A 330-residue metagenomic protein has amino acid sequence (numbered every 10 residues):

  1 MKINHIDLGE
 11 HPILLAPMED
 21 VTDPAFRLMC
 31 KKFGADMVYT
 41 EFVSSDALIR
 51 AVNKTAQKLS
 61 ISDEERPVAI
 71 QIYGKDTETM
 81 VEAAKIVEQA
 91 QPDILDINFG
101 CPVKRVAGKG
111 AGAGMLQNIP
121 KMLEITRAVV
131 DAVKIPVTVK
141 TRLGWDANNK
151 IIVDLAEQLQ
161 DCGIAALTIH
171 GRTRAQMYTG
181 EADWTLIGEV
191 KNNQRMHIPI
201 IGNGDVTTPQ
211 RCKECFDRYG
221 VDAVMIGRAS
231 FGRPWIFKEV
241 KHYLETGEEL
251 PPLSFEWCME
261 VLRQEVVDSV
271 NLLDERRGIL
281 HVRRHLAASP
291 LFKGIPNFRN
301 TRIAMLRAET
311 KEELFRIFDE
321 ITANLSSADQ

Functional and structural regions predicted by a protein language model:
M1-N4, G9, I13, E19 (+8 more regions): Alpha/beta catalytic cores of nucleotide-metabolism and tRNA/nucleoside-modifying enzymes
M1-N4, G9, M18-D93: Glycine-rich, positively charged N-terminal anion/phosphate-binding segment
I13-P17, V38-T40, V68-I72, L95 (+4 more regions): Hydrophobic faces of well-ordered beta-strands that scaffold small-molecule active sites in alpha/beta enzyme cores
P17, V81-A84, E88-D93, L116 (+4 more regions): Conserved alpha/beta-domain cores
T40, I94-P102, Q160-G171, I226-A229: Non-cysteine beta-strand/loop elements that form the S-adenosyl-L-methionine
V43-I49, T77, G100-A113, I169-Q176: Conserved radical SAM core fold
E78-T79, T141-D154: Active-site glycine- and acidic-residue-rich loops that bind and position anionic ligands or nucleotide-like cofactors
K104-K121, A175-W184, E248-E249: Glycine-rich tight-turn/loop motif centered on a GG-T
